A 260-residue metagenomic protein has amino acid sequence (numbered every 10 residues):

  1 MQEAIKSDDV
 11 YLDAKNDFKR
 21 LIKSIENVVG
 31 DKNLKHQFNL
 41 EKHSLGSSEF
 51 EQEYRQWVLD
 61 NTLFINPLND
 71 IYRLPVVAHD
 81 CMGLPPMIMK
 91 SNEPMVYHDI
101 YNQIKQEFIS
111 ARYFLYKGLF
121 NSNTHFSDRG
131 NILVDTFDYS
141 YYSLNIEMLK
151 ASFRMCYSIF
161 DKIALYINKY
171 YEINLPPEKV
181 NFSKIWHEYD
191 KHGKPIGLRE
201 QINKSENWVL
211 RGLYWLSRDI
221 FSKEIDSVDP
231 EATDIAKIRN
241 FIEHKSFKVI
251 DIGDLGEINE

Functional and structural regions predicted by a protein language model:
M1-A4, A111, S152, I159: Small-residue hotspots
M1-S24: Alpha-helical protein-protein interaction scaffolds
L34-L149: Charged alpha-helical initiation segments
Y113-Y116, F120, D161-E172, N240-D254: Charged/polar positions within long, soluble alpha-helices
V134-I235, H244-K245: Short non-catalytic regulatory patches outside canonical folded cores
I185, L255-G256: An N-terminal low-complexity regulatory-tail signal and nearby short nucleic-acid-interaction modules
A232-I238, G256-E260: Amphipathic, Lys/Arg-enriched alpha-helical patches that create a basic surface for binding polyanionic ligands
